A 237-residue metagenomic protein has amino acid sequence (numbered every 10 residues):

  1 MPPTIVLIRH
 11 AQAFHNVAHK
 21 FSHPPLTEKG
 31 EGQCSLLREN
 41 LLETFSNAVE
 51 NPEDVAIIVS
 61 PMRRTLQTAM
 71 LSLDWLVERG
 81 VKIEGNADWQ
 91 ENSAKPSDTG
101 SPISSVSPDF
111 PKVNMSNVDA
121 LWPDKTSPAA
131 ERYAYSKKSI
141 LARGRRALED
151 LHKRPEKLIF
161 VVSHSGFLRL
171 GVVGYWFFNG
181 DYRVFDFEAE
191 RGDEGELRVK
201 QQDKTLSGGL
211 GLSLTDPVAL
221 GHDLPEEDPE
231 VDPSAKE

Functional and structural regions predicted by a protein language model:
M1-I5, S93-K112, R169-E237: Acidic, low-complexity terminal tails and accessory targeting/binding regions of phosphate-metabolizing enzymes
P2-E84, D181: Active-site-proximal alpha-helix that buttresses catalytic centers in soluble enzyme cores
I5, V55, K157-S163: Generic beta-sheet signal
A11, H164-S165: Active-site metal-binding loops of divalent metal-dependent hydrolases
H15, K20-P25, S72-R145, L214-P233: Phosphate-handling substructures
L42, K138-K153: Helix-loop module immediately N-terminal to the HCX5R catalytic loop in PTP-like cysteine phosphatase domains
V59-S60, A142, V162-S163: Short beta-strand scaffold positions
E149, S165-L170: Extended, basic/helix-rich recognition subdomains
